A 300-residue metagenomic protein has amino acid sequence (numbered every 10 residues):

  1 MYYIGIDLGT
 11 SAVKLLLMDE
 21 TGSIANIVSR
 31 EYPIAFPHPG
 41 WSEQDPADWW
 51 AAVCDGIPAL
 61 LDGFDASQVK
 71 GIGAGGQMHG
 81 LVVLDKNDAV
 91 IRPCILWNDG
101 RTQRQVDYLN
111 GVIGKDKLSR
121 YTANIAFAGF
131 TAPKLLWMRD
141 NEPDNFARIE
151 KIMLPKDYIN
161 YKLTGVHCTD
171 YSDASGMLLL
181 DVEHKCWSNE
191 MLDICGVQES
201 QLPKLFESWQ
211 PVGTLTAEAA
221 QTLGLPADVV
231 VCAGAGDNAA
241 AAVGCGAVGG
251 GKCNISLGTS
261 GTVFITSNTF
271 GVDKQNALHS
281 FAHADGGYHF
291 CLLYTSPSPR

Functional and structural regions predicted by a protein language model:
M1-R92, R120, R148, A220-Q221 (+1 more regions): N-terminal glycine/serine-rich phosphate-binding loop of ATP-dependent small-molecule kinases, especially carbohydrate
Y2, L8-T10, T21, L118-N238: Gly/Ser/Thr-rich active-site cleft segment
G73-G76, M153-K156, G234, N254-S260 (+1 more regions): Short beta-strand segments
D99: Carbohydrate-associated surface elements
A239-L293: Catalytic phosphate/nucleotide-handling subdomain of diverse soluble enzymes
Y294-R300: Conserved small/polar residues in nucleotide/adenosyl-binding loops
